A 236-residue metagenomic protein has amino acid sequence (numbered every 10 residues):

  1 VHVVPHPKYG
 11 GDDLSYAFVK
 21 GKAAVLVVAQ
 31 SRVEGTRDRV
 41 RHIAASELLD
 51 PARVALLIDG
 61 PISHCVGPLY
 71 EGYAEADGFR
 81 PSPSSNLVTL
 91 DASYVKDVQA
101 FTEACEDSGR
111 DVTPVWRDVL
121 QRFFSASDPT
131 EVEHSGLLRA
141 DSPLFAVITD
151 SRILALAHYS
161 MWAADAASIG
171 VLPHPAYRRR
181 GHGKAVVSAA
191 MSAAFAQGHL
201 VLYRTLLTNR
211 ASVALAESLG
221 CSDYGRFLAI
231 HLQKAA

Functional and structural regions predicted by a protein language model:
V1-Q121: Acyl-donor-binding surface of acyltransferase catalytic domains
K22, S142-A146, M161, R204 (+2 more regions): Long, contiguous binding/interaction regions
A24-V27, D165, A194-L206: Conserved GNAT acetyl-CoA-binding A-motif
C65-G72, S222-A236: Conserved catalytic-core motifs of GNAT/GCN5-like acyltransferases
Q121-L144: Active-site rim helix/loop that mediates acceptor-substrate recognition in acyltransferases
G136-P143, I148-A166, G170-H174: A conserved beta-strand-loop-helix scaffold within acyl/acetyltransferase catalytic domains
I169, P173, R179-A193, A214-S218: Conserved acetyl-CoA-binding loop-helix of GNAT-fold acetyltransferases
Y203-E217, S222, I230-H231: Conserved beta-strand-loop-alpha-helix junction that forms the acyl-donor binding cleft
